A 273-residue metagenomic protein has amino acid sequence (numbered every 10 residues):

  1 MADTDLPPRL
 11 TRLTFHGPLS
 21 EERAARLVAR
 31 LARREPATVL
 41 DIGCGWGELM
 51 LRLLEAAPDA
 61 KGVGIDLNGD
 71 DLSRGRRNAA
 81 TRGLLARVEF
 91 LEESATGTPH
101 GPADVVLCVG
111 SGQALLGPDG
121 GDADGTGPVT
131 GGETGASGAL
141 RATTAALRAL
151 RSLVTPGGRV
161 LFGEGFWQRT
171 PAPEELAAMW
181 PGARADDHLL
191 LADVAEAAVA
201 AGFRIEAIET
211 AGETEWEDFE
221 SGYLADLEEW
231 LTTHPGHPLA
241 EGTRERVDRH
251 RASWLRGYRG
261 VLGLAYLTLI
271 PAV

Functional and structural regions predicted by a protein language model:
G17-E35: Conserved alpha-helix/loop element of class I SAM-dependent methyltransferases that forms part of the SAM/SAH-binding
P36-G45: Conserved class I S-adenosyl-L-methionine
M50-T96: Class I SAM-dependent methyltransferase SAM/SAH-binding core
T96-V106: A short acidic, Gly/Pro-enriched loop at the edge of an enzyme's catalytic core that lines a small-molecule cofactor
D122-P128, G138-R159: A short glycine-rich, Lys/Arg-flanked "PGG" loop and its adjoining helix->strand segment in the class I
G165-A185: Short, glycine-/aromatic-enriched active-site segment of Class I SAM-dependent methyltransferases
D187-G202: Short alpha-helix
E209-V273: Conserved Class I S-adenosyl-L-methionine
